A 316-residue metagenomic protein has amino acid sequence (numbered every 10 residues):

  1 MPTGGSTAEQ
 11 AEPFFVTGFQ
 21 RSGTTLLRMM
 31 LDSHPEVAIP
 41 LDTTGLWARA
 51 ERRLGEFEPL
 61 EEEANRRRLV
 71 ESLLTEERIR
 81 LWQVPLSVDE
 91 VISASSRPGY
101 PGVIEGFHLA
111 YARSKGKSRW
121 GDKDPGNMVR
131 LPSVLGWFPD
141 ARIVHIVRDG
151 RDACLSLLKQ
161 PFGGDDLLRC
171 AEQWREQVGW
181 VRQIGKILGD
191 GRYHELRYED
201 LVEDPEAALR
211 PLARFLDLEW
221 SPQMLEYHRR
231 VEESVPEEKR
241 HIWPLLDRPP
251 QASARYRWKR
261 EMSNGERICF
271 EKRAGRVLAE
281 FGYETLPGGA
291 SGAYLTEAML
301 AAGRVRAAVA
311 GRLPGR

Functional and structural regions predicted by a protein language model:
M1-F15, P98, L158-P161, V178 (+3 more regions): PAPS-dependent sulfotransferases, especially Golgi type II membrane carbohydrate sulfotransferases
G18-F19: P-loop (Walker A) phosphate-binding loop of NTP-binding proteins
T24-T25, G150: Conformational gate/switch positions in structured elements
T25-E36: A conserved segment at the C-terminal end of the G1
P35-I39, R142: Catalytic donor-sugar/metal-binding loop of nucleotide-sugar-dependent glycosyltransferases
A38-D122, N127: PAPS-dependent sulfation machinery
H108-P249: PAPS-dependent sulfotransferase catalytic domain
